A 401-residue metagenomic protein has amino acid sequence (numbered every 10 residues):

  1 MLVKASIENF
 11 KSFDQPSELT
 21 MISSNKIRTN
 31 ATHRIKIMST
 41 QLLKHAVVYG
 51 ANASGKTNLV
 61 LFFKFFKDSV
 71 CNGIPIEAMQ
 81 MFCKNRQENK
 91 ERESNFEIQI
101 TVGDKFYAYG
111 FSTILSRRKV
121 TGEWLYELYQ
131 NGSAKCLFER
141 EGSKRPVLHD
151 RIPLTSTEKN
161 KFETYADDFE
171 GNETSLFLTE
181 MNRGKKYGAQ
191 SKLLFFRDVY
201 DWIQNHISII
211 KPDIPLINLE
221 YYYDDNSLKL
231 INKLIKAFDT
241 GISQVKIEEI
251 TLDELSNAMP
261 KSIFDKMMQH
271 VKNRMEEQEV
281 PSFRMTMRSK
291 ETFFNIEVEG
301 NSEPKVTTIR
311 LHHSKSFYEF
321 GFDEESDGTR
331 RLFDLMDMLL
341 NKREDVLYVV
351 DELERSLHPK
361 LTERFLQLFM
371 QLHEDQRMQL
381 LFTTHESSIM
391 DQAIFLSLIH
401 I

Functional and structural regions predicted by a protein language model:
M1-C71, K305-H400: Switch/communication elements of ASCE P-loop NTPase nucleotide-binding domains
I7, I98-D104, L125-L128, L311-S316: Short acidic, glycine-rich loop/turn motifs
F13-Q15, G103-Y107, G132-A134, S316-Y318: Short acidic/polar mixed-charge low-complexity motifs
R34-I37, Q41, A46-V47, A51 (+1 more regions): Conserved P-loop NTP-binding catalytic core
E77-F82, S289-F293, T384: Short Pro/Gly-enriched beta-strand edge/turn motifs at strand-loop
A108-M267: Electropositive, glycine-dotted interaction segments that contact anionic polymers or phosphate-rich ligands
I214-N218, F294-E319: Alpha/beta-hydrolase fold catalytic core
N257-E297: Mixed-charge, low-complexity intrinsically disordered segments
